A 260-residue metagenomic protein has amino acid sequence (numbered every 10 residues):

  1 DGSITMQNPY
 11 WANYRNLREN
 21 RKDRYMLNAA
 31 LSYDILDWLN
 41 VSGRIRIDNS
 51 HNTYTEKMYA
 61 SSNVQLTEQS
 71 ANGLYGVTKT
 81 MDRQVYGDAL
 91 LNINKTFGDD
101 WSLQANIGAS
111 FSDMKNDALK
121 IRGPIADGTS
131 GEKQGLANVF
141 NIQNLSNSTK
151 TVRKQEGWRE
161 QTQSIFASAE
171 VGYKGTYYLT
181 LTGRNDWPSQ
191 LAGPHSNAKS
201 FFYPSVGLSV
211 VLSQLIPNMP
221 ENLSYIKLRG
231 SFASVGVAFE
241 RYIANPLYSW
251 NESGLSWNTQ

Functional and structural regions predicted by a protein language model:
G2-M58, Q69-Q260: Extracellular/periplasmic, surface-exposed regions of secreted and cell-surface proteins
A60-S62: Short amphipathic helix-turn modules centered on a small-residue break
